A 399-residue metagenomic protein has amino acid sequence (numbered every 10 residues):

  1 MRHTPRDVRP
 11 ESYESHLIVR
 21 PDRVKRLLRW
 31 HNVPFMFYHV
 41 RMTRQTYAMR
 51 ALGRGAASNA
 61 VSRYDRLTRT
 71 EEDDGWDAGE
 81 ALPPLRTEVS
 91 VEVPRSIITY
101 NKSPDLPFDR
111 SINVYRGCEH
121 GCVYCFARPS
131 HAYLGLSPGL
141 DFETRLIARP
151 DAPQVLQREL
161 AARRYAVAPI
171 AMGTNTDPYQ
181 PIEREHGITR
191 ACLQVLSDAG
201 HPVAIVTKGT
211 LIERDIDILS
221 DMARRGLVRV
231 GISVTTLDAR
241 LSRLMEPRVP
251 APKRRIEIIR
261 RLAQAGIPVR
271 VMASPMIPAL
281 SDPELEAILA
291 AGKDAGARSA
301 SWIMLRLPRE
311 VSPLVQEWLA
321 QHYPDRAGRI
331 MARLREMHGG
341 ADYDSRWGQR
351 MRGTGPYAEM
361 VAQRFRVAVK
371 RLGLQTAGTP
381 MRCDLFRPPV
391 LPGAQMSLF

Functional and structural regions predicted by a protein language model:
M1-T4, V8, S12-V19, R23-R26 (+2 more regions): Short terminal hydrophobic/aromatic SLiMs and anchors at protein ends
P5, A171-T174, R270-S274: Short beta-strands and strand-loop turn motifs
N32-V89, V93, T99-Y100, P283-F399: Auxiliary Fe-S-binding modules of radical SAM enzymes
E80-R116, H120-G231, T235-R243, A251-Q264: Conserved Radical SAM active-site core
V195-H201, I258-V269, M337-G340, R364-Q375: A structural motif corresponding to the C-terminal end of an alpha-helix and its immediate exit/capping segment
I205, L237-A239, M245-R248, R261-D282 (+2 more regions): Conserved strand-turn element in the central/C-terminal portion of the radical SAM core barrel that lines
T210-E213, I277-E286: Active-site glycine- and acidic-residue-rich loops that bind and position anionic ligands or nucleotide-like cofactors
R224-L227, P268, D294-R298: Glycine-enriched alpha-helix->loop->beta-strand junction motifs that scaffold or abut catalytic
